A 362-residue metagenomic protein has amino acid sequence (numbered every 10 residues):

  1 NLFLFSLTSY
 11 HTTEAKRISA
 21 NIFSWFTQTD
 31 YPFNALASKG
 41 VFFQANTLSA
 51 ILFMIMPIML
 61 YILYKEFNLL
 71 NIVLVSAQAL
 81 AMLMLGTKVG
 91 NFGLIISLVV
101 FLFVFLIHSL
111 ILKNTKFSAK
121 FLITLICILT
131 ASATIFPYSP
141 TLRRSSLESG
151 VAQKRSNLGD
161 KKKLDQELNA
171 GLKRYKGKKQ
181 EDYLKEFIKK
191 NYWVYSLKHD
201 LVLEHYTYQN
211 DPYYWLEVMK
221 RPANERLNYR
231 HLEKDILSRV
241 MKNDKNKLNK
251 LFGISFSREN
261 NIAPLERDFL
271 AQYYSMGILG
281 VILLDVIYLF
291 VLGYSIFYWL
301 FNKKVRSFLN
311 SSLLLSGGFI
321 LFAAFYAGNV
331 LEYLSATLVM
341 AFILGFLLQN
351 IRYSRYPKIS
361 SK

Functional and structural regions predicted by a protein language model:
N1-N21, V41-L110, L129-S139: Alpha-helical transmembrane segments of multi-pass inner-membrane proteins
S24-T27, N34-M54, R267, Y273-G277 (+1 more regions): Membrane-interface micro-motifs in multi-pass membrane enzymes
M54-L63, V281-N302: Hydrophobic, aromatic-rich transmembrane alpha-helices and their immediate juxtamembrane boundary segments
V75-S76, L292-A327: Loop-to-helix entry and N-terminal half of a specific, functionally important transmembrane alpha helix in multi-pass
L98-F105, L313-F322, N329-K362: Transmembrane alpha-helices of multi-pass inner-membrane enzymes
H108-K220, K242-D244: A membrane-periplasm/extracellular boundary helix in multi-pass inner-membrane enzymes that assemble envelope glycans
K116-I128, Y294-S311, M340-K362: A juxtamembrane structural motif centered on a specific transmembrane helix
E186-L279: Long extracytoplasmic/lumenal interhelical loops at the membrane interface of multi-pass membrane proteins
